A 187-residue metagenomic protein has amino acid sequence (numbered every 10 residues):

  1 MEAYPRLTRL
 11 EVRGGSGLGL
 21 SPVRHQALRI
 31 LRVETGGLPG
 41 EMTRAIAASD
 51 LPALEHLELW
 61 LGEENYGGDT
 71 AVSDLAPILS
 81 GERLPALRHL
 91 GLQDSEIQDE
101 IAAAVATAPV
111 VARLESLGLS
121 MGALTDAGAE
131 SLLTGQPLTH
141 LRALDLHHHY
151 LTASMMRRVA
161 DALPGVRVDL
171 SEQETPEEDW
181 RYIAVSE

Functional and structural regions predicted by a protein language model:
M1, R6-S21, A27-M42, D50 (+7 more regions): Concave beta-strand-loop units of leucine-rich repeat
A48-S49, G128: Glycine-centered small-residue hotspots that permit tight backbone geometry or close packing
I101-A102, A106, G128-A129, L133 (+1 more regions): Glycine-centered small-residue motifs that form tight turns and secondary-structure capping sites at repeat-unit
S154-P164: Short, aromatic/basic amphipathic alpha-helical patches
